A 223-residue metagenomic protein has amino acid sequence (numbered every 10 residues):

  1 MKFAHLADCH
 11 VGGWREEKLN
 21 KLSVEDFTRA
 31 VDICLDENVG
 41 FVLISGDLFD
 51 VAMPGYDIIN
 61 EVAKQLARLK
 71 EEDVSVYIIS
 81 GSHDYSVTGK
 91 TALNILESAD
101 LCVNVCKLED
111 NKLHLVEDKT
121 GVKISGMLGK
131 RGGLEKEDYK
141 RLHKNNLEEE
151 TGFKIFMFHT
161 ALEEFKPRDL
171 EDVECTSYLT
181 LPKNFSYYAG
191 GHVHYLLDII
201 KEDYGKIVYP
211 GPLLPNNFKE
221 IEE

Functional and structural regions predicted by a protein language model:
M1-Q65, E148: N-terminal active-site segment of His-dependent metallophosphoesterases
F41, P54-E222: His/Asp/Glu-rich metal-coordinating catalytic cores of metallo-dependent phosphodiesterases/hydrolases acting on
